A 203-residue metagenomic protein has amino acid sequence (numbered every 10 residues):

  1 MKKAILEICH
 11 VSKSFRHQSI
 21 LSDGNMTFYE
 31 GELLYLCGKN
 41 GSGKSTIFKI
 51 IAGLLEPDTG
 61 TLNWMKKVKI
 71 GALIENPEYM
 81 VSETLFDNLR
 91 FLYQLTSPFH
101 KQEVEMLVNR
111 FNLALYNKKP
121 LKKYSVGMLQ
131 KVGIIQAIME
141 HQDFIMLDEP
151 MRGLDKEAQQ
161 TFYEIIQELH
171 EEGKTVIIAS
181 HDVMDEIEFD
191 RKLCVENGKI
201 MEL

Functional and structural regions predicted by a protein language model:
M1-G24, E56: A short, flexible loop at the N-terminus of ABC-type nucleotide-binding domains that lies
C37-K39: The feature captures the beta-strand-to-loop junction immediately N-terminal to the Walker
A52: Helix-to-loop junction immediately C-terminal to a conserved catalytic motif
N76, S82-P98: Q-loop/switch helix immediately C-terminal to the Walker
R90, K101-Y116: Conserved ABC ATPase "signature" region
I145-E149: Catalytic Walker B motif of ABC-type/P-loop ATPase nucleotide-binding domains
K156-A158: Helix N-cap at the start of a conserved alpha-helix in ABC-type nucleotide-binding domains
